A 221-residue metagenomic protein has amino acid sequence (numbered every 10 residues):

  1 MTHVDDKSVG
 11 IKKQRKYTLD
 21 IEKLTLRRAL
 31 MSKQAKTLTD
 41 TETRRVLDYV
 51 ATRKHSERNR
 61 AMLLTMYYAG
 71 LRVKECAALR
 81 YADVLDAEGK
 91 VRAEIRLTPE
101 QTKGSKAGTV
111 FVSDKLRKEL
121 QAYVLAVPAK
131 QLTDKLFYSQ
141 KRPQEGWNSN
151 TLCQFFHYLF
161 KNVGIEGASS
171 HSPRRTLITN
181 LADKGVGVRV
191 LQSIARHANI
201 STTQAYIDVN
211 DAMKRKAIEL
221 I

Functional and structural regions predicted by a protein language model:
M1-L26, L71-K74, A122-Y123: N-terminal DNA-binding recognition helix of tyrosine site-specific recombinases/integrases
T2, A78-A107, F111, L116: Conserved tyrosine-mediated DNA breakage-rejoining catalytic core shared by Y-recombinases
L26-R44, G104-S113, K130-T133: DNA breakage-rejoining catalytic core of tyrosine-based enzymes
D40-A69, V73: Basic, Lys/Arg- and aromatic-enriched nucleic-acid-binding interface segment
E75-C76, A168, I178, G185-H197: Active-site-proximal segment of tyrosine recombinases
A78-V84, Q192-A198, I207: A short, basic/aromatic helix-end/turn motif that makes direct DNA contacts
L97, Q101, A195-L220: Catalytic-site neighborhood detector that most strongly recognizes the C-terminal catalytic loop/helix of tyrosine
Q101-Q121, D134-H157: C-terminal catalytic core of Y-nucleophile DNA break-rejoin enzymes
